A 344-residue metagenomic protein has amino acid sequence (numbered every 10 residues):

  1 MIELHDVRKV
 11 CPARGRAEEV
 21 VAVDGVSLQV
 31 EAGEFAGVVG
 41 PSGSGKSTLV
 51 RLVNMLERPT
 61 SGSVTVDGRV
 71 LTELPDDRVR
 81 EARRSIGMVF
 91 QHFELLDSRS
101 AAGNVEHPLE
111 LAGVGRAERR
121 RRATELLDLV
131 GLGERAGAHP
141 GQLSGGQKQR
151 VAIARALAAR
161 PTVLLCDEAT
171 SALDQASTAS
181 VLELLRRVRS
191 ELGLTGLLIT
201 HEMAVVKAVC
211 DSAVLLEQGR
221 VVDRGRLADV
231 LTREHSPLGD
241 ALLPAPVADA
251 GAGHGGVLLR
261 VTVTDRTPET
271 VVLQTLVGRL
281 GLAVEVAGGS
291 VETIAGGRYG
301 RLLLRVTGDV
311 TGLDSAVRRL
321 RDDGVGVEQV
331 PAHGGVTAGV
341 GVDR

Functional and structural regions predicted by a protein language model:
A17, L71-G87, L111-A117, V230-E234: ABC ATPase NBD coupling module
V39-P41: The feature captures the beta-strand-to-loop junction immediately N-terminal to the Walker
N54: Helix-to-loop junction immediately C-terminal to a conserved catalytic motif
A138-G141, A159: Conserved signature/switch motifs of ABC ATPase nucleotide-binding domains
R224-G225, R233: ABC ATPase "signature
